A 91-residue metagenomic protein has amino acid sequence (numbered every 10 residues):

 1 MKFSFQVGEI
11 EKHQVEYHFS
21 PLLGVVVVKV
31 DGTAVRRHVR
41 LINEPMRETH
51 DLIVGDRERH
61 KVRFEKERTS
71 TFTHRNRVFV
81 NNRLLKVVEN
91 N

Functional and structural regions predicted by a protein language model:
M1-N91: Cysteine-centric segments in proteins
